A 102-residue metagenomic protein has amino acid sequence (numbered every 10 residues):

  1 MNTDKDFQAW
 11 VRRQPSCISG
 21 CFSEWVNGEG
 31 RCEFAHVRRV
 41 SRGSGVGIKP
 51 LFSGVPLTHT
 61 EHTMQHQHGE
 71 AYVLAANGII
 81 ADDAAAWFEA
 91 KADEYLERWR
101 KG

Functional and structural regions predicted by a protein language model:
N2-A35: Short cysteine-rich loop/turn motifs with clustered Cys
R13-Q14, S53-V55: Short, surface-exposed beta-edge/turn micro-motifs
F22, G54-A75: Short Cys/His-centered divalent metal-binding micro-motifs
G28-R39, H68-A76: Short cysteine/histidine-rich zinc-coordinating motifs and their immediately flanking basic loops
R39-S41, T63-M64: Short, charged/polar surface micro-motifs in flexible loops or helix N-caps
V40-G54: Short linker/helix segments within small regulatory modules
D82-G102: Short flanking/linker segments adjacent to small metal-binding domains or redox-active Cys/His motifs
